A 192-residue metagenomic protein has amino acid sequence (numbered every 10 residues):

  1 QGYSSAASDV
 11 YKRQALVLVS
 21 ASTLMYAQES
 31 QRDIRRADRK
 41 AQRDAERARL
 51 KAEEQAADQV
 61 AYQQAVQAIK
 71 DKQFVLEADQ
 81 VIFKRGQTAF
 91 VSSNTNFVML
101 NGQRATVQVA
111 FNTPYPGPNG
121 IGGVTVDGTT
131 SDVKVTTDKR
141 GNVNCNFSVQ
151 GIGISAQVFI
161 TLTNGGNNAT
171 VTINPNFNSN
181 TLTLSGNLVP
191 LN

Functional and structural regions predicted by a protein language model:
Q1-Y11: Single conserved hydrophobic/aromatic residue that forms the stacking wall/gate of nucleotide- or nucleobase-binding
Q14-S22: Bacterial N-terminal signal peptides
M25-A68, V75: Sec-dependent signal peptide cleavage junction
V60-A61, A78-N94: N-terminal post-signal-peptidase region of extra-cytosolic proteins
V75-E77, F97-M99, R104-Q108, N146 (+1 more regions): Soluble periplasmic/extracytoplasmic beta-strand elements of cell-envelope proteins
D79-V81, N101-Q103, A110-N112, Q150 (+2 more regions): Solvent-exposed coil/turn segments that connect beta secondary-structure elements in extracytoplasmic/periplasmic
T88-R140: Mid-length scaffold segments of soluble, non-membrane domains
D132-N192: Helix-rich interaction surfaces within compact, conserved domain-sized segments that mediate assembly or partner
